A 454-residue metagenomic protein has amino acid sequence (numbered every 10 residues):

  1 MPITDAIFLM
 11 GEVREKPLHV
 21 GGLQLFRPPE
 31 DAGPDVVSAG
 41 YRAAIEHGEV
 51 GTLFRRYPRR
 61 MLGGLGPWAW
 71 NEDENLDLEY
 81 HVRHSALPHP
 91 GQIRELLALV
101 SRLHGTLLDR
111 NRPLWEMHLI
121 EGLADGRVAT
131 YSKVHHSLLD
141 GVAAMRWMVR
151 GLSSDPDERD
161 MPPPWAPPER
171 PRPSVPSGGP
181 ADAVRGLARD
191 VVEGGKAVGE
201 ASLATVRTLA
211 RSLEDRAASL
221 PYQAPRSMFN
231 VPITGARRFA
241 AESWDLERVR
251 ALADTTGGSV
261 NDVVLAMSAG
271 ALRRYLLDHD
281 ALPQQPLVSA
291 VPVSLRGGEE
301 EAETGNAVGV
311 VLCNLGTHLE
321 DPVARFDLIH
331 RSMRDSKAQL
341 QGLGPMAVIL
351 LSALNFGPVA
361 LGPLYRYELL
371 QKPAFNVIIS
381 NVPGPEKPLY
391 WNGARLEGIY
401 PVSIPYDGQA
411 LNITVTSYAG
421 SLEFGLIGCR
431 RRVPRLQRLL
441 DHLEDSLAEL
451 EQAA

Functional and structural regions predicted by a protein language model:
M1-H19: Generic start-of-chain signal for non-secretory N-termini
M1-T4, L23-Q409, I413-E444, A448-A454: Soluble acyl-CoA-dependent acyltransferase catalytic core bearing the H(X)4D motif
